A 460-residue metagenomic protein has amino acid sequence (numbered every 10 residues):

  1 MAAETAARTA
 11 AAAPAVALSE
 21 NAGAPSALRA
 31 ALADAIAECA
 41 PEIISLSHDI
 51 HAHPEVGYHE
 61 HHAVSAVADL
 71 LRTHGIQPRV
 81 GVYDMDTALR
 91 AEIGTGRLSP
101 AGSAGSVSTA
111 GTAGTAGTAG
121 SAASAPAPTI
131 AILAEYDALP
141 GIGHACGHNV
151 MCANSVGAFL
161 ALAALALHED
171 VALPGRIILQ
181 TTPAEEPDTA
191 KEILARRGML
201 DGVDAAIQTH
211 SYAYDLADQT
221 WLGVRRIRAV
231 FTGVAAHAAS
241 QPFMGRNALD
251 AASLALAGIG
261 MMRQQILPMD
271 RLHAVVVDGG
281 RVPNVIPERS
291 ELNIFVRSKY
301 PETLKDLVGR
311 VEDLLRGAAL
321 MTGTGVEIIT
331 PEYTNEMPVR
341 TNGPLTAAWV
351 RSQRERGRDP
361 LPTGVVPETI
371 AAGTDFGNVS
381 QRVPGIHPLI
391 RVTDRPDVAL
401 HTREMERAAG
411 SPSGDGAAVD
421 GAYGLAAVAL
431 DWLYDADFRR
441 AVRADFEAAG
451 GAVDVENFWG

Functional and structural regions predicted by a protein language model:
M1-A10: N-terminal acidic, proline/glycine-rich, low-complexity intrinsically disordered segments
A13-I177: Acidic/His- and Gly-rich active-site-bordering loop/insert found across diverse amide/peptide-bond hydrolases
A17-S19, A24-A27, R228, P396-A409: Active-site gating loops and adjacent loop-to-helix segments of metal-dependent hydrolytic enzymes
I50, A91, I132, H148 (+8 more regions): Divalent metal-coordination and catalytic microenvironments
V67, N154-L162, K191, A252-I259 (+1 more regions): Buried hydrophobic packing segments
V156-L222, R440: Acidic/histidine-rich catalytic neighborhood of metal-dependent amide-processing enzymes
G202-Q353, E368-G377: Midchain, well-structured core segments that form catalytic/ion-binding scaffolds
L361-Y423, V428-A436, R440-G460: Zn-dependent metallopeptidase/amidohydrolase metal-coordination segment
